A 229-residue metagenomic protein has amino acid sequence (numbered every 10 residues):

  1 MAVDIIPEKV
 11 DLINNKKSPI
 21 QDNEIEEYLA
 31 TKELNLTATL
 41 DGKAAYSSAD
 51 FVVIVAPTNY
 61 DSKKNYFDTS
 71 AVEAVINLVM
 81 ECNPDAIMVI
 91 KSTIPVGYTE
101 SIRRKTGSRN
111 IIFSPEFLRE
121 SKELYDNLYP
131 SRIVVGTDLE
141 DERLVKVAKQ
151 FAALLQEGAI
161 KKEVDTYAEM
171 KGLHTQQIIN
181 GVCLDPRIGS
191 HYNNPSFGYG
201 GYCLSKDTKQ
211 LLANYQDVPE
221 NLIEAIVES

Functional and structural regions predicted by a protein language model:
M1-S229: Structural/interface elements that position substrates and couple domains in central-metabolism enzymes
